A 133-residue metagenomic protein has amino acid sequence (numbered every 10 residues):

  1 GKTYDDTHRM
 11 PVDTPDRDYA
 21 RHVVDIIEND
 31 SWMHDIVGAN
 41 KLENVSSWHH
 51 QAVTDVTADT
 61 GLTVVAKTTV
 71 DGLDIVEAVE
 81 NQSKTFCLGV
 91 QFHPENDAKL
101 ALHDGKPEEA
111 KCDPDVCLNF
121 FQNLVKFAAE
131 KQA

Functional and structural regions predicted by a protein language model:
T3-A133: Amide-donor transfer/coupling interface in amidating biosynthetic enzymes
